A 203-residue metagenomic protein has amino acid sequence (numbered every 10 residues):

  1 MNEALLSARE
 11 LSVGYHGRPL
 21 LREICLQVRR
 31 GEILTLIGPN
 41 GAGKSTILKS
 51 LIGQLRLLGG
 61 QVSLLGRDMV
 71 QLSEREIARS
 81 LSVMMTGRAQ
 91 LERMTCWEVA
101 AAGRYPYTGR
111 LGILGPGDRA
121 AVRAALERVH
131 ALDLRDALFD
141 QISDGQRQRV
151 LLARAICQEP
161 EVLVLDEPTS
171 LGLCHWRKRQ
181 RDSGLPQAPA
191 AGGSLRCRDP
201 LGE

Functional and structural regions predicted by a protein language model:
I37-P39: The feature captures the beta-strand-to-loop junction immediately N-terminal to the Walker
I52: Helix-to-loop junction immediately C-terminal to a conserved catalytic motif
G60-D68, I77: Conserved ABC transporter NBD signature motif
A101, P116-L134: Conserved ABC ATPase "signature" region
G112-I113, L138-I142, Q146: Conserved ABC ATPase signature
E159: Conserved catalytic motifs of ABC-family nucleotide-binding domains
L163-E167: Catalytic Walker B motif of ABC-type/P-loop ATPase nucleotide-binding domains
